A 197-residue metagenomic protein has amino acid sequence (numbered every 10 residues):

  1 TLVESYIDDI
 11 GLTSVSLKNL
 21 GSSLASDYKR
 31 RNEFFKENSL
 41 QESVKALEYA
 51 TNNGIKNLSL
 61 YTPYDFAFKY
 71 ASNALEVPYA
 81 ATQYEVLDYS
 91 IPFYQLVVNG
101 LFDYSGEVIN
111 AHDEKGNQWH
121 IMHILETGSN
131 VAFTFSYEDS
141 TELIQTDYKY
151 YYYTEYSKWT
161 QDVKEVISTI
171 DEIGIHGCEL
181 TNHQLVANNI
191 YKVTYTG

Functional and structural regions predicted by a protein language model:
L2-G197: Active-site-proximal substrate-binding groove within the catalytic cores of carbohydrate-active enzymes
